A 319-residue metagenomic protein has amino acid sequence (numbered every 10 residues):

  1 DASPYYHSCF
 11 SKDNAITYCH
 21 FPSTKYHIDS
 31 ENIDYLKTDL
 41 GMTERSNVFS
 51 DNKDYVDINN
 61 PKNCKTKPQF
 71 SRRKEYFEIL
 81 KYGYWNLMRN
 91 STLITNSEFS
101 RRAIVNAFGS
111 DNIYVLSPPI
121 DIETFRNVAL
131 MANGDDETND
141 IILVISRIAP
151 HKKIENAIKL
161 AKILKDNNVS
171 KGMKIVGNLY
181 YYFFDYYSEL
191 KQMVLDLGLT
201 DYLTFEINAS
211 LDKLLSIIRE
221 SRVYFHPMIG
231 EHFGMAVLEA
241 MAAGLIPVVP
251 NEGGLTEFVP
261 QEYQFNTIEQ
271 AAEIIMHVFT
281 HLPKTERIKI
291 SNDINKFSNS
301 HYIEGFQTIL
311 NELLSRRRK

Functional and structural regions predicted by a protein language model:
H27-I28, V105, D111-Y114, I120-E137 (+2 more regions): Acidic anion/phosphate-binding donor-loop and adjacent secondary structure in glycosyltransferase catalytic cores
Y35-L93: Membrane-proximal helix-turn-helix segments that form the acceptor-binding/catalytic region of lipid-linked
F99, P119: Carbohydrate-associated surface elements
D140, A149-D166, D185-Y186: A conserved mid-protein helix/loop that constitutes part of the nucleotide-sugar donor-binding site
Y187-A209: Nucleotide-activated donor-binding/catalytic signature segment of Leloir-type glycosyltransferases, i.e., the conserved
I229: Aromatic "clamp/platform" in nucleotide-sugar-dependent glycosyltransferases that forms part of the donor/acceptor
V237, L245-V249: Short hydrophobic beta-strand element within catalytic cores of glycosyltransferases and related nucleotide-activated
T280-R317: A charged, aromatic-enriched C-terminal amphipathic alpha-helix characteristic of glycosyltransferases across folds
